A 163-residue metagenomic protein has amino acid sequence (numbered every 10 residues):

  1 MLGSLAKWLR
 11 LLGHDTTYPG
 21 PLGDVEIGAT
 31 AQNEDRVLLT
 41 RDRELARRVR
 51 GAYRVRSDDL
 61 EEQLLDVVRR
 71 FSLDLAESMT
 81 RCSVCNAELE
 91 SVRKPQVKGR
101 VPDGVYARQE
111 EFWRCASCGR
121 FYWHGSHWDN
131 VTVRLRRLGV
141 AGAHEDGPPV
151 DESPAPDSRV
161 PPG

Functional and structural regions predicted by a protein language model:
M1-E77: Long, charged N-terminal interaction/targeting segments
M1-L12, R108-E111, H124-E145: Extended interfacial segments that mediate partner engagement and assembly in macromolecular machines
L75-M79, R108-E111: Short metal-coordination and nucleic-acid-contact micro-motifs, chiefly zinc-binding Cys/His arrays
C82-C85, C115-C118: Short cysteine-rich clusters marking metal-coordination/redox-active sites
A87-S91, W123: Short functional micro-motifs and their immediate structural scaffolds
S91-K98: Active-site/ligand-binding-proximal alpha/beta "capping" segment
G99-F112: Short linker/helix segments within small regulatory modules
G142-G163: Intrinsically disordered, low-complexity terminal tails and inter-domain linkers enriched for S/T/G/P/D/E
